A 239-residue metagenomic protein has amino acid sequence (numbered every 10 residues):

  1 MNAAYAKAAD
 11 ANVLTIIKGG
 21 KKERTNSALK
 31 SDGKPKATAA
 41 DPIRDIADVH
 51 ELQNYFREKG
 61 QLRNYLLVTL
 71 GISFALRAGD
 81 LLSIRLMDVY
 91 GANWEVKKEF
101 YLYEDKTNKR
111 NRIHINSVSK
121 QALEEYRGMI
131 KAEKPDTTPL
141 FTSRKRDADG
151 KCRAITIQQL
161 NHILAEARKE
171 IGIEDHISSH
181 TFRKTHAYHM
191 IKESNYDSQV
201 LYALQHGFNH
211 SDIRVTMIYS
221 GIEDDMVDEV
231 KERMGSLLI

Functional and structural regions predicted by a protein language model:
M1-L29: Short hydrophobic short-linear motifs embedded in intrinsically disordered terminal tails or helical linkers
N2, I84-S119: Conserved tyrosine-mediated DNA breakage-rejoining catalytic core shared by Y-recombinases
I46-F74, Y196: Basic, Lys/Arg- and aromatic-enriched nucleic-acid-binding interface segment
Y65-G79, Y101, Y188-E193: Short pre-functional
S73, T185-F208: C-terminal catalytic core of tyrosine-transesterase DNA break-rejoin enzymes
V89-N93, D197-S220: Short, polar N-cap/turn motifs at the start of nucleic acid-interacting alpha helices
E104, F208-R233: Catalytic-site neighborhood detector that most strongly recognizes the C-terminal catalytic loop/helix of tyrosine
D105-E124, T137-A165: C-terminal catalytic core of Y-nucleophile DNA break-rejoin enzymes
